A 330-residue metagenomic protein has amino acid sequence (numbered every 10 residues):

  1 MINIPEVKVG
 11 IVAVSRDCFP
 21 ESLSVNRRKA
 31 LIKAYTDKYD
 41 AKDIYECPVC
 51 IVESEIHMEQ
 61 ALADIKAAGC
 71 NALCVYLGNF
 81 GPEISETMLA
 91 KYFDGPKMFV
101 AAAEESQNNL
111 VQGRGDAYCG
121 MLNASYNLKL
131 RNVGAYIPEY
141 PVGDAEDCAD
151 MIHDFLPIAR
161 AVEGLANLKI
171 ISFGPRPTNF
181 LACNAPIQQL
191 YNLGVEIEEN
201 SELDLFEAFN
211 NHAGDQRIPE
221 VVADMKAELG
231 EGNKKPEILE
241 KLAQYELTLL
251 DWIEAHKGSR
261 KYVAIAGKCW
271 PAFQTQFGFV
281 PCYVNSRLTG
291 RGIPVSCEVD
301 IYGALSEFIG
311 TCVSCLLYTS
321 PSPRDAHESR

Functional and structural regions predicted by a protein language model:
I2-V111, Y118-L122, E139-E146, D150-H153 (+3 more regions): Metallocofactor- and cofactor-centric catalytic cores in central/energy metabolism, strongly enriched
Y76-G78, F173-P177, C269: Structural motif
D94-M98, G134, K169, G292: Proline-centered loop/turn at the N-terminus of a beta-strand
N123-P141: Conserved thiamine diphosphate
P157-N184: Conserved anion/nucleotide-ligand pocket segment
G232-A304, G310: Long, internal scaffold/assembly segments composed of regular secondary structure
Y318-D325: Conserved small/polar residues in nucleotide/adenosyl-binding loops
